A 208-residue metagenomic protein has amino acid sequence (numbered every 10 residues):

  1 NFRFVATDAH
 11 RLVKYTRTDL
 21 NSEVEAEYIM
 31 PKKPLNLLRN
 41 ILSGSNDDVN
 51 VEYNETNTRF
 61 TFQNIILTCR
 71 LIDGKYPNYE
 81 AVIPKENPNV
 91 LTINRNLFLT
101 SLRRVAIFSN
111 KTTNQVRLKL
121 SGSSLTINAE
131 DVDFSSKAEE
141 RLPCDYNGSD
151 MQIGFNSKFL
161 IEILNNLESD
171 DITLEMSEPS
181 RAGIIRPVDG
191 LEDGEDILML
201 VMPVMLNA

Functional and structural regions predicted by a protein language model:
N1-T16, N21-I72, N87-A208: DNA polymerase processivity clamps
V82-E86: Bateman (tandem CBS) regulatory domains
